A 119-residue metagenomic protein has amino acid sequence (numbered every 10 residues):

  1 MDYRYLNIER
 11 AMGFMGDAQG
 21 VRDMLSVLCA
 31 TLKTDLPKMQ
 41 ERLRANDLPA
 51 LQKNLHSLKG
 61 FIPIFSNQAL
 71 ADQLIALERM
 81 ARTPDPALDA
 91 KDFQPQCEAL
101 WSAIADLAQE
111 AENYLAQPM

Functional and structural regions predicted by a protein language model:
M1-K53, S57-K59, P63-M119: Two-component system phosphorelay core
